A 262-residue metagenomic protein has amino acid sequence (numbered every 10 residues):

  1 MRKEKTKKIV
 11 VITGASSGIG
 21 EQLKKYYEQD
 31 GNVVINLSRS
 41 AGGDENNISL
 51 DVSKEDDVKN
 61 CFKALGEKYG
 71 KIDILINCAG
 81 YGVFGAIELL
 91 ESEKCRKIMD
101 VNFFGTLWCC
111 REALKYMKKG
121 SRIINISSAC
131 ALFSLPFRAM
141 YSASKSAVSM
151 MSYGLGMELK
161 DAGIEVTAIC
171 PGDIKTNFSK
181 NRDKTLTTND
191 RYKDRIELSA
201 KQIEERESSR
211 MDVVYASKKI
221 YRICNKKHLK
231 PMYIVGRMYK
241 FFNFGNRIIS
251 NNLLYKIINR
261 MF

Functional and structural regions predicted by a protein language model:
S16, K24: N-terminal Rossmann NAD(P)H-binding glycine-rich loop of SDR-like oxidoreductase domains
C78-V83: Conserved NAD(P)H cofactor-binding loop of Rossmann-fold oxidoreductase domains
A86-I87, K94-R96: Substrate-binding pocket helix/loop in short-chain dehydrogenase/reductase
C110, S144-A147: Active-site helix of classical SDR
C110-R111, Y153: A short, exposed helix-loop element centered on a Lys and neighboring polar residues
S128: Residue(s) in the substrate-gating loop at a strand-loop-helix junction that position the organic substrate next
E158-E207: C-terminal beta-strand-loop-alpha-helix "lid" module of Rossmann-like NAD(P)-dependent dehydrogenases
